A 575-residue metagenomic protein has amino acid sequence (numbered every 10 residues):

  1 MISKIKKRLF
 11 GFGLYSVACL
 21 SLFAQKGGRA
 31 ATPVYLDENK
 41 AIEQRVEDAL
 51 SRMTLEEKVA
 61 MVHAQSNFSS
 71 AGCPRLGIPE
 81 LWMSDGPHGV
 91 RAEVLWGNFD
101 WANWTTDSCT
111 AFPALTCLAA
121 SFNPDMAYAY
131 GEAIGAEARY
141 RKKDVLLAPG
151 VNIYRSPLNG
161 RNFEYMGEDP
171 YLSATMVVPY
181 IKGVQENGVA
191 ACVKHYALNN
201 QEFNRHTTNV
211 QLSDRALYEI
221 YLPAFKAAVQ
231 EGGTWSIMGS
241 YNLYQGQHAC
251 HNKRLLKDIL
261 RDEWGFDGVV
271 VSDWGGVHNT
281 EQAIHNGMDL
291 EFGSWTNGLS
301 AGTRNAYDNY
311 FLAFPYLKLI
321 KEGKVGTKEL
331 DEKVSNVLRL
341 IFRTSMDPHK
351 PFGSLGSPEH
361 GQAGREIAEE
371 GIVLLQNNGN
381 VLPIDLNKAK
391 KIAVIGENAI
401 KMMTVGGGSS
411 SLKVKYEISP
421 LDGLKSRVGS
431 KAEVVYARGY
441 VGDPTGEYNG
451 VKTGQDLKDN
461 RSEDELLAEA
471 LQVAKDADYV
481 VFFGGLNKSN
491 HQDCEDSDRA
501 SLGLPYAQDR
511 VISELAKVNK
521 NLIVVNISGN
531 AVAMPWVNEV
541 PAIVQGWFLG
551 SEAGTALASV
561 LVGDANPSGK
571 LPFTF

Functional and structural regions predicted by a protein language model:
M1-A31: Bacterial Sec-dependent N-terminal signal peptides
L22-F575: Glycoside hydrolase catalytic-domain context in secreted enzymes
